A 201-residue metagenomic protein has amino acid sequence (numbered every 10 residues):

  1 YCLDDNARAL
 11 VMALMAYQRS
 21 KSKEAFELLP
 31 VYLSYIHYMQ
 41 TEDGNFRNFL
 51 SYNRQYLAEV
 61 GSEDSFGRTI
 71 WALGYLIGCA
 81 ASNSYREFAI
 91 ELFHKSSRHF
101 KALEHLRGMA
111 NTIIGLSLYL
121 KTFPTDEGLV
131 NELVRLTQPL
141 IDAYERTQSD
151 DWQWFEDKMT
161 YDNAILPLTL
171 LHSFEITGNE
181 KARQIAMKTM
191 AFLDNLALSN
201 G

Functional and structural regions predicted by a protein language model:
Y1-G201: Glycan-recognition and catalytic cores of secretory/periplasmic carbohydrate-active enzymes
